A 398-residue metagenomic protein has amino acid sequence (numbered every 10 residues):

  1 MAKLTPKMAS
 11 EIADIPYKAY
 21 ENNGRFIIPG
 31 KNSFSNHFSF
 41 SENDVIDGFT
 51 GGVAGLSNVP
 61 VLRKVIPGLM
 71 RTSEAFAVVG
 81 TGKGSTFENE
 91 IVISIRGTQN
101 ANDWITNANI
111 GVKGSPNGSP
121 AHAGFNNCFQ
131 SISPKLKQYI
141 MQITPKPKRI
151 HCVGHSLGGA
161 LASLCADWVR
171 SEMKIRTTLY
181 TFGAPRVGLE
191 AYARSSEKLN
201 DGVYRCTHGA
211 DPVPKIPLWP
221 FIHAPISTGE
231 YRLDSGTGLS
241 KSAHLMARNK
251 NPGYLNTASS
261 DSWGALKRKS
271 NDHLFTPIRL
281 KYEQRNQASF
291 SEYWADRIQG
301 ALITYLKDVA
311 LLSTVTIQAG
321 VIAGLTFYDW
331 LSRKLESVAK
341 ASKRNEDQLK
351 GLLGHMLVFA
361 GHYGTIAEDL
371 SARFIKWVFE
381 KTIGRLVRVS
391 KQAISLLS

Functional and structural regions predicted by a protein language model:
M1-R25, H122-K137, M141, R205 (+2 more regions): Solvent-exposed, charged interface segments at domain starts and junctions
M1-R71, Y305, V309-E368, A372: N-terminal low-complexity, Ser/Thr- and acidic-residue-enriched intrinsically disordered segments
P16-A19, C165, V169: Short alpha-helical scaffold segments that flank and stabilize functional sites
V45-V153, W168-T177, S195-Y204, H208 (+1 more regions): A conserved cap/lid and substrate-binding interface adjacent to the catalytic center of lipid-processing enzymes
G82, F87-E90, S131-R149, D167-S398: Serine hydrolase/lipase
T98-N100, L157, R186-V187: Conserved beta-strand elements of beta-rich interaction domains across eukaryotes, especially beta-propellers
V153-G158, A162: Gly/Ala-rich beta-loop-alpha elbow adjacent to hydrolase catalytic centers
